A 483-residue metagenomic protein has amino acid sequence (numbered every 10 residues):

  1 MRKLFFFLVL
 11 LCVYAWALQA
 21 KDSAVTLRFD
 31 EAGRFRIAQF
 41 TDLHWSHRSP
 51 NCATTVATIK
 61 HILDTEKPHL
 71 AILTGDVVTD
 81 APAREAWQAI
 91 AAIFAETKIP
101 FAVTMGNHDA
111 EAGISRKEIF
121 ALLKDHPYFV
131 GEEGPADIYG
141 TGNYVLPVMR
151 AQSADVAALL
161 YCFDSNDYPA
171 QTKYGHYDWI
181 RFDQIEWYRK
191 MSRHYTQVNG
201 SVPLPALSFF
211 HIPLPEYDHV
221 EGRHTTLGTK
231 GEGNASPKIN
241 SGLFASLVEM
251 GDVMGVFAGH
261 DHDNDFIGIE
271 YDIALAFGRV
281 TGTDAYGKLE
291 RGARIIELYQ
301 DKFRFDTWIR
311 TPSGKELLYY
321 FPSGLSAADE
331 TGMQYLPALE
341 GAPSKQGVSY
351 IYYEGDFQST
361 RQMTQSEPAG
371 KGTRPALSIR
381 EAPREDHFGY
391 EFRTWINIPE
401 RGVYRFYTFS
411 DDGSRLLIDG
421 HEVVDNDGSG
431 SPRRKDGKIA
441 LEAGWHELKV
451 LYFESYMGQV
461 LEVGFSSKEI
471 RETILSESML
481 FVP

Functional and structural regions predicted by a protein language model:
Q19-A89: N-terminal active-site segment of His-dependent metallophosphoesterases
A24-L27, E31, F40, V145-M149 (+3 more regions): Binuclear metal-dependent phosphoesterase catalytic core
R34-H47, A157-D167, F209, I273-V280: Active-site-proximal beta-strand elements of phosphoester/diester hydrolases
A38-V56, V78-E85, E111, Y128 (+3 more regions): Acidic/histidine-rich helix-loop elements that form or flank divalent-metal/phosphate-binding sites at the catalytic
S46-R48, T79-P82, V103-S115, Y168-Q171 (+3 more regions): Active-site environment of divalent metal-dependent phosphoester hydrolases
K67-H69, L159-C162, Y174-D265: His/acidic metal-ligating clusters that form di-metal
Q88-S201, R294-Y299: Extended active-site neighborhood of metal-dependent phosphoesterases/phosphodiesterases
G332-R405, F409-P483: Extracellular/secretory pathway-exposed regions associated with glycan biology
